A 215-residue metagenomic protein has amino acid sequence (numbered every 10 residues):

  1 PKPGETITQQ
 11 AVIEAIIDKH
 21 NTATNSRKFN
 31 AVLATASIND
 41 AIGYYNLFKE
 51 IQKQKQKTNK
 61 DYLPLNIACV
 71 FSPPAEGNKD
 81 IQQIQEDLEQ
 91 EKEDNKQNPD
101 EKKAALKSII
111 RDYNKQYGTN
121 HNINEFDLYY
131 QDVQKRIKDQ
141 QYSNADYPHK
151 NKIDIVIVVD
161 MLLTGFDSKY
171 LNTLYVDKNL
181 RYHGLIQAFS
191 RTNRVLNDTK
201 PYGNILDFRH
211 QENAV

Functional and structural regions predicted by a protein language model:
P1-V158: Conserved C-terminal RecA-like helicase domain
Q10-I13, I155, V159, Y182-I186 (+1 more regions): Amphipathic alpha-helical transducer elements in NTP-driven molecular machines
A15, G43-F48, Y170, G184-Q187 (+2 more regions): Alpha-helical scaffold elements adjacent to nucleotide-binding pockets in ATP/GTP-utilizing enzyme cores
K28-F29, Y62-N66, K169-T173, Y182-H183 (+2 more regions): Short glycine-/polar-rich loops that comprise or flank the Walker A/P-loop and associated switch/sensor motifs
I38-D40, P73-G77, L162-T164, N179-Y182 (+2 more regions): Conserved nucleotide-binding/hydrolysis micro-motifs of P-loop NTPases
K152, L185, R191-V215: Conserved segment of the helicase C-terminal RecA-like domain
I157-L171, S190-L196: SF2 helicase motor core recognition
